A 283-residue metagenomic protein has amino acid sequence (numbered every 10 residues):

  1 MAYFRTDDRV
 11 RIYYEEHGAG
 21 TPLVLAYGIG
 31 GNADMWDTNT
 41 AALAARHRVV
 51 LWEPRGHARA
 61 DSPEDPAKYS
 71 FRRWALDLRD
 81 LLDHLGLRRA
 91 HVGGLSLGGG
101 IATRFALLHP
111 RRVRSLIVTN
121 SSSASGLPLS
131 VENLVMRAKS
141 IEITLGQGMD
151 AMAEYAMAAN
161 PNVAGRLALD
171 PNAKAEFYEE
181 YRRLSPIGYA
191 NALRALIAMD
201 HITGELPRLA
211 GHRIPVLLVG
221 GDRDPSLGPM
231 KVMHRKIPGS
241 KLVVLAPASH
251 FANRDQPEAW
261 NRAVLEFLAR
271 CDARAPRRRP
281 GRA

Functional and structural regions predicted by a protein language model:
T6-A67, L81: Conserved HGGG/HGGXW glycine-rich cap/lid loop of the alpha/beta-hydrolase fold
R72-A90: Conserved acidic catalytic loop of the alpha/beta-hydrolase fold
G94, G98, A102: Gly/Ala-rich beta-loop-alpha elbow adjacent to hydrolase catalytic centers
T103, L107-L108, R114-Q147: Flexible "cap/lid" loop of the alpha/beta hydrolase fold
L127-N133, G146-A210: Conserved alpha/beta-hydrolase catalytic His-Asp/Glu region
H212, L218-G220: Short beta-strand/loop motif that positions the catalytic acidic residue of the alpha/beta-hydrolase fold
P225-M230: Conserved alpha/beta-hydrolase "acid-adjacent" motif
S240-A283: Catalytic active-site module of serine/aspartate enzymes centered on a nucleophile-bearing elbow/loop
